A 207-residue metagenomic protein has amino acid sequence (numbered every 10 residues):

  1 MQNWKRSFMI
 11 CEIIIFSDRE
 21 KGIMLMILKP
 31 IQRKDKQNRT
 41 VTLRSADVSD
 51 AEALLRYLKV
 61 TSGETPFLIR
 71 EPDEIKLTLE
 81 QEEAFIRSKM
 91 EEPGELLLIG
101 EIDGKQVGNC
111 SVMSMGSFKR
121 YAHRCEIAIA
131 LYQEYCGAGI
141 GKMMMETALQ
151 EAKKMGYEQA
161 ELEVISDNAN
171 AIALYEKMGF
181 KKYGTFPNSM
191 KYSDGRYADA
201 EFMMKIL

Functional and structural regions predicted by a protein language model:
M24-K76: A short, well-structured alpha-helix characteristic of acyl/acetyltransferase catalytic modules
I75-E134, E146, I206-L207: Acetyl-CoA-dependent GNAT
G137-Q150, K154, A173-K177: Conserved acetyl-CoA-binding loop-helix of GNAT-fold acetyltransferases
M145, N168-A171, N188-S193: Short glycine/proline-centered loop/turn elements that form peptide/ligand docking sites
A152-E163: Conserved GNAT acetyl-CoA-binding A-motif
E161-V164, E176, K181-R196: Conserved catalytic-core motifs of GNAT/GCN5-like acyltransferases
